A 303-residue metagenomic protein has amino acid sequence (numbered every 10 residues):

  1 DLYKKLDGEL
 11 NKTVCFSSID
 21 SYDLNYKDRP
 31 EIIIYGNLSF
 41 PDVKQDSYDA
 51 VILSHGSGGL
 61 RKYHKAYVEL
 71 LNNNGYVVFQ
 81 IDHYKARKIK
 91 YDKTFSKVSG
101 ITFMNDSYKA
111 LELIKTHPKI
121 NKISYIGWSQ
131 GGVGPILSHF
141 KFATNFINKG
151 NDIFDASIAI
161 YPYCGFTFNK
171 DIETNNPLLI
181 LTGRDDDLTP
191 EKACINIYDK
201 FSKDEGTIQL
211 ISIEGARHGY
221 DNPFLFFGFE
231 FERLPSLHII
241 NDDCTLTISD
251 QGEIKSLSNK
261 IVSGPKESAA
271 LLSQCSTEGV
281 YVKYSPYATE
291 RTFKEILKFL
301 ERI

Functional and structural regions predicted by a protein language model:
D1-D46: N-terminal cap/lid segment of alpha/beta-hydrolase-fold proteins
N25-N37, S47-T116, S273-E278: Serine-hydrolase catalytic machinery in alpha/beta-hydrolase-like enzymes
D49-V51, D155, P177: Alpha/beta-hydrolase fold active-site loops
L53-G58, P162, G183-R184: Glycine-rich His-Gly loop
I101-N175, D187-L188, K192: Primarily recognizes the serine-hydrolase "nucleophile elbow" in alpha/beta-hydrolase and SGNH/GDSL folds
T174, L179-T182: Short beta-strand/loop motif that positions the catalytic acidic residue of the alpha/beta-hydrolase fold
C194-E205: Conserved loop-alpha-helix segment in the C-terminal half of the alpha/beta-hydrolase fold that carries the catalytic
T207-I303: C-terminal catalytic histidine-bearing segment of alpha/beta-hydrolase fold enzymes
